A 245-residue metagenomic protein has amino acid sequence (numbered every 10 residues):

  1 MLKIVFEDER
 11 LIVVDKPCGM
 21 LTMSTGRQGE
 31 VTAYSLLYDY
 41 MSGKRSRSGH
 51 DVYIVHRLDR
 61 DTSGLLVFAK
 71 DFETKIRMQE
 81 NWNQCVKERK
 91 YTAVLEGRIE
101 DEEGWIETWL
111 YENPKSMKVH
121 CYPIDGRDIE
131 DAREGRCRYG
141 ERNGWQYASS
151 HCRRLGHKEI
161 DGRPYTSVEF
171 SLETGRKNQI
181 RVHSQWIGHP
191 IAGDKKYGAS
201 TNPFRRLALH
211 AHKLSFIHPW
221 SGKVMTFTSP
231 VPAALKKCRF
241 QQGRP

Functional and structural regions predicted by a protein language model:
M1-P245: RNA pseudouridine synthases
